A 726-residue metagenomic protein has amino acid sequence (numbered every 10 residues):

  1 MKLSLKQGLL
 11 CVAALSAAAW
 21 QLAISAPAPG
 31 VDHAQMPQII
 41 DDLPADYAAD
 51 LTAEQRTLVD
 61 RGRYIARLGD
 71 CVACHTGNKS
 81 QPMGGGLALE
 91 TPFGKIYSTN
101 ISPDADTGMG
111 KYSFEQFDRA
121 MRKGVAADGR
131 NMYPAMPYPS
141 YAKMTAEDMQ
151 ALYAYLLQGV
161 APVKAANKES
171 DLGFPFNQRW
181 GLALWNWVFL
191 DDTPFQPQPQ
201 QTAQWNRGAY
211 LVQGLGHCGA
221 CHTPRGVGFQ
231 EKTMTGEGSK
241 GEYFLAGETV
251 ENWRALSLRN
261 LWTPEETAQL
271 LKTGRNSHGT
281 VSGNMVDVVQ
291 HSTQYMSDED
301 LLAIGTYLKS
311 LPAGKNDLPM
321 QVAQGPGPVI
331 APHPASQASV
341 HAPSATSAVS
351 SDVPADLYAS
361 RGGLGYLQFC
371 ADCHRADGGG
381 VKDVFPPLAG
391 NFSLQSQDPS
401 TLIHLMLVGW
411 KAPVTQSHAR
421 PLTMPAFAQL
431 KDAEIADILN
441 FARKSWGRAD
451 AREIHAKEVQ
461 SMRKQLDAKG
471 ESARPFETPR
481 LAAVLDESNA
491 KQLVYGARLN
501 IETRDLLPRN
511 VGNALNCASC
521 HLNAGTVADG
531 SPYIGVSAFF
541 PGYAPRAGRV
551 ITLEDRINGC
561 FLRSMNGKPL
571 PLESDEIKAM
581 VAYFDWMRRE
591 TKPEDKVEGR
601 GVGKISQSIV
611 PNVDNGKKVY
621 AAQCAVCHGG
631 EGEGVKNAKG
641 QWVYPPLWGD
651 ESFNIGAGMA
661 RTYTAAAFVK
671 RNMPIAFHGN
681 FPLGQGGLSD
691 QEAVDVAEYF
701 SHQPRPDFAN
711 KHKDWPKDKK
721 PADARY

Functional and structural regions predicted by a protein language model:
K2-Q55, I96, A120, V125-A126 (+8 more regions): Post-cleavage N-terminal segment of exported redox proteins
Q35-D50, D60-R61, L68, A73-T76 (+13 more regions): Sequence context of c-type cytochrome heme-c attachment sites
E54-G77, G84-E90, W185-W187, Q196-G226 (+8 more regions): Sequence/structural segment immediately N-terminal to covalent heme-attachment motifs in c-type and related
Y64-T76, T99-N100, E115-K123, P134-P137 (+19 more regions): C-type cytochrome heme c attachment motif
T76-G77, P82-L87, R130-M132, V163-S170 (+11 more regions): Short, solvent-exposed loop/turn and secondary-structure capping segments
G84-P92, T99, P224-H278, A528-A538: Active-site substrate-binding loop specific to GH73 endo-beta-N-acetylglucosaminidase modules in bacterial autolysins
E90-A105, K240-A255, N391-I403, A538-L553 (+1 more regions): Short microdomains enriched in Cys/His and/or Lys/Arg
K95-Y112, Q116, R122-E147, K168-S170 (+9 more regions): Axial heme c-ligation environment in periplasmic c-type cytochrome domains
